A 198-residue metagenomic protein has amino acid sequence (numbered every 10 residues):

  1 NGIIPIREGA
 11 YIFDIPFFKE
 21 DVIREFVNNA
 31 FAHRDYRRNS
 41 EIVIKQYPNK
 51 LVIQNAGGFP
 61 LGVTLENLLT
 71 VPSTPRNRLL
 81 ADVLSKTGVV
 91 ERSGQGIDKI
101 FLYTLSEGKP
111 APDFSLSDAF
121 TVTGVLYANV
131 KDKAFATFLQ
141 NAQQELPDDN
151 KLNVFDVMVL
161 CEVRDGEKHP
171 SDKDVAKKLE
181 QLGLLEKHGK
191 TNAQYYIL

Functional and structural regions predicted by a protein language model:
N1-L198: C-terminal regulatory or interaction extensions
